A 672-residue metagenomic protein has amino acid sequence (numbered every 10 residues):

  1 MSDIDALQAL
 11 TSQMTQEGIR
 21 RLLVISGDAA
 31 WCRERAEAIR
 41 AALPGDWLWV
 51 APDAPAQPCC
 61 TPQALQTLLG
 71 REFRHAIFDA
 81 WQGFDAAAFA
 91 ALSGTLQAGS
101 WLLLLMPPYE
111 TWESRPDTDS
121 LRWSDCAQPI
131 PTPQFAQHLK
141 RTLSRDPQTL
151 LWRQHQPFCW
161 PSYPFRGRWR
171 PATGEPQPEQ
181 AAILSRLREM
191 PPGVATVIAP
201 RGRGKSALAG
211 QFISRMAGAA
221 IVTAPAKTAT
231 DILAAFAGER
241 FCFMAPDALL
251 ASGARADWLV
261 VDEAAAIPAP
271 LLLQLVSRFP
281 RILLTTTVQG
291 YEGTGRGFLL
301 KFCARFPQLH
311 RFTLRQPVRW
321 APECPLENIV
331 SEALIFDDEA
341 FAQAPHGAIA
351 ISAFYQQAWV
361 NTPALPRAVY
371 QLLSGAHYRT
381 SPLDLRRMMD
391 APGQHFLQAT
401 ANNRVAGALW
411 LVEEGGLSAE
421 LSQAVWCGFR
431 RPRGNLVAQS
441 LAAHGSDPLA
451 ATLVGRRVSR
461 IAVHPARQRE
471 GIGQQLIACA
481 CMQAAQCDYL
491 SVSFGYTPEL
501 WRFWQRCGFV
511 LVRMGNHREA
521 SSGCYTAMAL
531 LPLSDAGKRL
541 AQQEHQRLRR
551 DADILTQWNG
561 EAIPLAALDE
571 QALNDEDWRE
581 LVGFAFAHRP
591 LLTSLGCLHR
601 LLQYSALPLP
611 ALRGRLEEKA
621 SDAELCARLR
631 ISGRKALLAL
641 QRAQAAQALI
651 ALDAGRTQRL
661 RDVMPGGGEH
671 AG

Functional and structural regions predicted by a protein language model:
S2-L10, P171-P191: N-terminal pre-P-loop "Q-motif" helix
R20-D28, I39-A41, G45-P52, T196-I198 (+1 more regions): Conserved RecA-like ASCE P-loop NTPase motor core of nucleic-acid helicases/translocases
C32-R33, K205: Conserved lysine of the Walker
L65-S162: N-terminal accessory nucleic-acid engagement/regulatory domains that precede and modulate ATP-driven motor cores
D125-E175, A304-A342: Conserved coupling/interface region of RecA-like P-loop/ASCE motor cores
A207-Q211, R460-Q483: Conserved acetyl-CoA-binding loop-helix of GNAT-fold acetyltransferases
A248-L250, W258, P270-L271, S277-Y378 (+2 more regions): Terminal substrate-recognition subdomain of acyl/acetyltransferases
G393-V412, A419: Conserved beta-hairpin
